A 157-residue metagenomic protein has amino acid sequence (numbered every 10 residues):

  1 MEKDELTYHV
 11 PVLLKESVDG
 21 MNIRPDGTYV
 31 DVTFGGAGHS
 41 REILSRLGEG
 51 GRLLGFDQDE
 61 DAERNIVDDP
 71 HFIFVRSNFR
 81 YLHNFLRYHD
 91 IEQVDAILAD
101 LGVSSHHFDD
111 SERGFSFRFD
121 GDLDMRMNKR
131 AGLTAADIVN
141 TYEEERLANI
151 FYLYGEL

Functional and structural regions predicted by a protein language model:
M1-L157: S-adenosyl-L-methionine-dependent methyltransferase catalytic core, i.e., the SAM/SAH-binding region
